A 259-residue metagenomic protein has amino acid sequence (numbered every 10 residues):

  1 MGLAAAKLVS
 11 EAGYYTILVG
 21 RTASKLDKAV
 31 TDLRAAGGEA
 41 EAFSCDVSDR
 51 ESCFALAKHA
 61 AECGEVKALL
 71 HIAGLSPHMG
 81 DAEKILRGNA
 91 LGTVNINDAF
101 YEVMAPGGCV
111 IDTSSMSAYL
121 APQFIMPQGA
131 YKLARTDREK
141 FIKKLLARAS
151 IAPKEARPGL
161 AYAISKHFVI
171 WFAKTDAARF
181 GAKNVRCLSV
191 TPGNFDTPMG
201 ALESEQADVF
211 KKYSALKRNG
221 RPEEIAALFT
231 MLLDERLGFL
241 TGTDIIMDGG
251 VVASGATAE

Functional and structural regions predicted by a protein language model:
M1-I17: Canonical Rossmann dinucleotide-binding motif of NAD(H)/NADP(H)-dependent dehydrogenases/reductases, specifically
A12-K28: Conserved glycine-rich Rossmann-like NAD(P)H-binding loop of the short-chain dehydrogenase/reductase
S44-A55, A90-T93: The beta1-alpha1 cofactor-binding region of Rossmann-like NAD(H)/NADP(H)-dependent oxidoreductases
G74-M79, P106-A182, N194: Catalytic loop of short-chain dehydrogenase/reductase
N95, A161-Y162, S189, K211-L240 (+1 more regions): C-terminal helical subdomain
G181-R186, L240-G242: Short, small/polar-rich loop/turn modules that mediate ligand/substrate recognition or access, typified
T191-L202: Short, flexible catalytic-loop segment of classical short-chain dehydrogenase/reductase
T241-E259: Short C-terminal tail/terminal secondary-structure segment of NAD(P)H-dependent dehydrogenase/reductase domains
